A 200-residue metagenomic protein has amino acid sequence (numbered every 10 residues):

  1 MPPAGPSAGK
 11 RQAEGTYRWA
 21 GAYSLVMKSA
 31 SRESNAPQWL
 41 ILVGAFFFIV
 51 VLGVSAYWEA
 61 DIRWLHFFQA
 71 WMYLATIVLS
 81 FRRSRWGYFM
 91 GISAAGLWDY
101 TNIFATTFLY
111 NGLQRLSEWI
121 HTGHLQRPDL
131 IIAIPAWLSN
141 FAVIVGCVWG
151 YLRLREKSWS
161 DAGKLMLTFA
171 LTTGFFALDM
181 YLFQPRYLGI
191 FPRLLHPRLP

Functional and structural regions predicted by a protein language model:
A36-V51, F169-T173: Alpha-helical transmembrane segments
F47-L52, A70-I77: Hydrophobic, membrane-inserted alpha-helices
M72-L79, I134-W149: Hydrophobic cores of alpha-helical transmembrane segments in multi-pass inner/ER membrane proteins, independent
T76-F89, V148-K157: Juxtamembrane helix-break-helix junctions at the cytosolic face of small multi-pass alpha-helical membrane proteins
R82-G96, K164-F169: Interfacial segments of alpha-helical transmembrane regions
I120-P135, L199-P200: Short aromatic-rich membrane-water interface segments that cap or initiate transmembrane helices in multi-pass membrane
A177-P200: Juxtamembrane boundary at the C-terminal end of a transmembrane helix
